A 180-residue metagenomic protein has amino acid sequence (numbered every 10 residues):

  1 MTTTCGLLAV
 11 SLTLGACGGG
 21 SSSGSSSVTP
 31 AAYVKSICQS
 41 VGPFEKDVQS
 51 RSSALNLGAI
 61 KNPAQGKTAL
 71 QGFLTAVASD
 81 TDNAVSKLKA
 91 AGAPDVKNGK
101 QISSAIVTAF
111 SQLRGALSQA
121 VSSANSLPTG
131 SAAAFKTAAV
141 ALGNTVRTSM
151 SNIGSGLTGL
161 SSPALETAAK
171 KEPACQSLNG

Functional and structural regions predicted by a protein language model:
M1-C5: Bacterial N-terminal signal peptides that target proteins for export
L12-A16: C-terminal motif of bacterial Sec signal peptides marking the signal peptidase cleavage site
G19: Short, conserved catalytic or interaction motifs in soluble domains
S22-A76, A174-G180: Immediate post-signal-peptide N-terminus of mature secreted/exported proteins
S27-E45, A133-G180: Extracellularly exposed regions in secreted/surface proteins, prominently low-complexity, repeat-rich
K35, A64-T75, K100-S111, G130-N144 (+1 more regions): Short, charged, amphipathic alpha-helical segments
E45-V48, S52, T81, V85-L88 (+5 more regions): A structural signal for well-ordered alpha-helices, especially hydrophobic packing surfaces of coiled-coils
D82-V107, Q119-A132: Short, solvent-exposed, charged loop/turn and helix-capping segments that join or cap alpha-helices on peripheral
